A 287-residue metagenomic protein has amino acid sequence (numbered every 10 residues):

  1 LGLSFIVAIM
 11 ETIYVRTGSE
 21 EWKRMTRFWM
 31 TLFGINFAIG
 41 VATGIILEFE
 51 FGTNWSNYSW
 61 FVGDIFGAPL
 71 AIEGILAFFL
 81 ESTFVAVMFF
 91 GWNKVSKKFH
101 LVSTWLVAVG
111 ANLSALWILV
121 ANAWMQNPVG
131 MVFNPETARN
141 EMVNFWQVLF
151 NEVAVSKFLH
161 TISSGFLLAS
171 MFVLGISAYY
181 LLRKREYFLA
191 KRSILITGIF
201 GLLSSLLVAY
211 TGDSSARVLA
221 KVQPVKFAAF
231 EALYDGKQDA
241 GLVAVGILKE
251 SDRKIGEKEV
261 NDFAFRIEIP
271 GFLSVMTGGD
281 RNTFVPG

Functional and structural regions predicted by a protein language model:
L1-G287: Polytopic transmembrane helical bundles with strong interfacial aromatic enrichment
